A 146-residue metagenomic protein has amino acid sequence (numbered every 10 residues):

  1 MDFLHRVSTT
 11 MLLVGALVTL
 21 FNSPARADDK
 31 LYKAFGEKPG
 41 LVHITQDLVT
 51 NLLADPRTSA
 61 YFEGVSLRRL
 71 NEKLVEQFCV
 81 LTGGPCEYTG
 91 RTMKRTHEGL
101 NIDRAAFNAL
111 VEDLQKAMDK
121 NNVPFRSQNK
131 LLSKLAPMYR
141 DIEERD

Functional and structural regions predicted by a protein language model:
M1-L12: Bacterial N-terminal signal peptides that target proteins for export
T10-L20: Bacterial N-terminal signal peptides
A25-D146: Core of compact, soluble alpha-helical bundle domains
